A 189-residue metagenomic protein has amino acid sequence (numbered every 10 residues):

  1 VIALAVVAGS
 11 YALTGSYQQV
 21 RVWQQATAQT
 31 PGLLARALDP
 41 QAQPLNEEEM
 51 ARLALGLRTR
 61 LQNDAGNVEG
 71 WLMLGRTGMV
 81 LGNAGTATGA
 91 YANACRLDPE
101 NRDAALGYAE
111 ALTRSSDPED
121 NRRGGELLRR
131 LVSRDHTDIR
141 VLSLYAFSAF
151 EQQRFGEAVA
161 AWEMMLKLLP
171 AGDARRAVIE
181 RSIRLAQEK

Functional and structural regions predicted by a protein language model:
V1-L55: Long, contiguous interaction/recruitment modules in multidomain scaffold/adaptor proteins
A37-N46, M50, V68, M73-V80 (+1 more regions): Alpha-helical adaptor scaffolds
L55-R58, A92, R129, E163: Alpha-solenoid helical repeat scaffolds
N63, L97, R134-D135, L168 (+1 more regions): Structural marker of alpha-solenoid helical repeat scaffolds
T77, A111, S148, L168 (+1 more regions): TPR/TPR-like alpha-solenoid repeats
V80, R114-D117, E151, L185-K189: Register position in tetratricopeptide repeats
C95, F150, F155-D173, R181-R184: TPR/TPR-like (Sel1-like) alpha-helical repeat modules
